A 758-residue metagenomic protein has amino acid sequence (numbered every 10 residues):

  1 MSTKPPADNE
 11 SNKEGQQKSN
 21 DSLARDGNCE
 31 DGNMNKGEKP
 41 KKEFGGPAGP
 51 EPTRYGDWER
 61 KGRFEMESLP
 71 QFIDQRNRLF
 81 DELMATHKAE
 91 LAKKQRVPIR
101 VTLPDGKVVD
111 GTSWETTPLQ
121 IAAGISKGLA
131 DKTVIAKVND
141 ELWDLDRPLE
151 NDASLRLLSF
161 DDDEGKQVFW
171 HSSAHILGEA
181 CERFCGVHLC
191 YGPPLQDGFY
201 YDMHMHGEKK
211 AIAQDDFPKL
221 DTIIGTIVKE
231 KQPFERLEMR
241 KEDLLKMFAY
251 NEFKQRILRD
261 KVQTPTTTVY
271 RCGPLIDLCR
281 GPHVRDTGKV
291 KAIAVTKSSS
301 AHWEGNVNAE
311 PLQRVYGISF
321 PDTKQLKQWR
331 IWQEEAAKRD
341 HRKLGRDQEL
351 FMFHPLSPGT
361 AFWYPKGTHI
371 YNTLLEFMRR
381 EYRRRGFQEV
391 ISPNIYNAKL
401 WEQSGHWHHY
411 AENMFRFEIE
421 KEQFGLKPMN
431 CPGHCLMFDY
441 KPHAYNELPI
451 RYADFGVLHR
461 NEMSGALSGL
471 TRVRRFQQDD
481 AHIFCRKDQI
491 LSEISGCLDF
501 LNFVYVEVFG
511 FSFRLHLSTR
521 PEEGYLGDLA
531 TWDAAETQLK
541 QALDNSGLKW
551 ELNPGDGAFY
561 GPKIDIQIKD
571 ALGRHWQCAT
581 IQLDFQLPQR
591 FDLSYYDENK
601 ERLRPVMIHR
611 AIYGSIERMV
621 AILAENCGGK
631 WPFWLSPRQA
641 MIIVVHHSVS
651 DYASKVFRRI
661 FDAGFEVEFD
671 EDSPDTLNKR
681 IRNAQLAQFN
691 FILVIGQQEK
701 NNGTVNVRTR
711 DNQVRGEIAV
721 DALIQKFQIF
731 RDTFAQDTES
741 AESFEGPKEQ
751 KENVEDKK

Functional and structural regions predicted by a protein language model:
M1-E30: N-terminal prepro regions of secreted peptide precursors
S2, G27-K39, F64-E65: Mature, matrix/stroma-exposed regions of nuclear-encoded mitochondrial and chloroplast proteins
E10, S19, L23-A24, R60 (+3 more regions): A periodicity- and composition-biased signal for non-globular, repetitive helical segments
N35-G45, G49: Intrinsically disordered, low-complexity segments that flank
A48-E65: K/E-rich alpha-helical interaction surfaces of small helical-bundle regulatory domains
M66-C190, P194-Q196, D202-K758: NTP/phosphate- and nucleic-acid-binding module
